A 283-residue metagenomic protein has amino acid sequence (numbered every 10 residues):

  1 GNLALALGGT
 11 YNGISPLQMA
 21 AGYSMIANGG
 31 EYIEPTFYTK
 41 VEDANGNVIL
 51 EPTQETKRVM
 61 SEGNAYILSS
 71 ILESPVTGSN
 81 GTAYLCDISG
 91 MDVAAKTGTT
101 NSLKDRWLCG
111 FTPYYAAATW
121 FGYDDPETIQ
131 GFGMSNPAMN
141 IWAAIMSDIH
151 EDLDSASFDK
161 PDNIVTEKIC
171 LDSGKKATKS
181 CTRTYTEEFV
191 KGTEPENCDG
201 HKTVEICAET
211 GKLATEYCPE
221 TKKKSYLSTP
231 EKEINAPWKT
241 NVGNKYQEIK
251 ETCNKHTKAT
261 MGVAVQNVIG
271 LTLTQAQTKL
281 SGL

Functional and structural regions predicted by a protein language model:
G1-L3, V41: Short, conserved phosphate-binding/catalytic loop or strand-edge motifs used in phosphoryl-/nucleotidyl-transfer
L3, C253-L283: Glycine-rich loop/hinge motif
A4-G8, S24: Non-catalytic, structured segments within soluble enzyme domains
G8, E42, Q266-I269: Residue-level detector of conserved, well-ordered beta-strand and adjacent loop positions that form binding/recognition
N12-G200, V204: A penicillin-recognizing enzyme superfamily signal
Q18, Q54, Q130, Q247 (+2 more regions): Residue-identity detector for glutamine
N45-N47, K168, D172-K175, T210-K212 (+1 more regions): Polar/charged alpha-helical tracts
E167-T260: Low-complexity, Gly/Ser/Thr/Pro-rich intrinsically disordered linker/tail segments
